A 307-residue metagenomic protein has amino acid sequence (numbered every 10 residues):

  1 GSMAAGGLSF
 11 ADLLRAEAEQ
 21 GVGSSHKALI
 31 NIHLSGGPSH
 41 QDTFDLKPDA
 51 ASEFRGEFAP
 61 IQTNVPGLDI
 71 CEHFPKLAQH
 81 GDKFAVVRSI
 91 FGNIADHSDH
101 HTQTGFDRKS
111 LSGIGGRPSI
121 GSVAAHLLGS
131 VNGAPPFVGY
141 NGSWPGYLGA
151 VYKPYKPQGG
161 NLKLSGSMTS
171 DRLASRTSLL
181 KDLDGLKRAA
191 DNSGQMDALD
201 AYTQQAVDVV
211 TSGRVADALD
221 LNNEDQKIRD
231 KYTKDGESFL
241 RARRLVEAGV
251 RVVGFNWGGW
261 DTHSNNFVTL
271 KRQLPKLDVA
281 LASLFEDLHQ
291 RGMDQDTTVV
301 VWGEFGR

Functional and structural regions predicted by a protein language model:
G1-R307: Ligand-binding pockets and gating/stacking loops
